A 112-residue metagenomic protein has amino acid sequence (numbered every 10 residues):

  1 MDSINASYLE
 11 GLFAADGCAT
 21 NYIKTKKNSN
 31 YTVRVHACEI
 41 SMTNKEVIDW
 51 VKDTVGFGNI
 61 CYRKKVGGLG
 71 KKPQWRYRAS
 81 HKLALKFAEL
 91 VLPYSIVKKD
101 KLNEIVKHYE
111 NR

Functional and structural regions predicted by a protein language model:
M1-R112: Internal intein/HINT superfamily modules and their associated LAGLIDADG
